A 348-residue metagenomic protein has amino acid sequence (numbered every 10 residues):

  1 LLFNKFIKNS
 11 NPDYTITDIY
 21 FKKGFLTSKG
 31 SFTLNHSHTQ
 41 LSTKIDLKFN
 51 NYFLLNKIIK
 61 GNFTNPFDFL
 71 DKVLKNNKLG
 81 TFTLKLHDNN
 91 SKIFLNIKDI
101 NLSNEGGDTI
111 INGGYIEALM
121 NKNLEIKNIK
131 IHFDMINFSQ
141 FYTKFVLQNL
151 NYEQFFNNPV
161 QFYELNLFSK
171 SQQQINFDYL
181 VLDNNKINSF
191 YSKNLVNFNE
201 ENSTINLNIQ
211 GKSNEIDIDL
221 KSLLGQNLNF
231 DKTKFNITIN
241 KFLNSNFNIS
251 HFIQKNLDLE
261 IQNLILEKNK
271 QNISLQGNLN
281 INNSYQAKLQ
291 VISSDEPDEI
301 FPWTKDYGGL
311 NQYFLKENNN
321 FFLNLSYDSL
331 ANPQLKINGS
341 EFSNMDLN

Functional and structural regions predicted by a protein language model:
L2-I136, Q148-L150, V160, E164-F198 (+2 more regions): N-terminal beta-strand/beta-hairpin edge segment
N9, T17-Y20, S31-T33, N240-N348: Extended terminal
Y20, F63, I97-N101, K130-N137 (+4 more regions): Secondary-structure transition/turn motif
L26, L41, S91-I93, E125-K127 (+4 more regions): Hydrophobic residues embedded in beta-strands of well-ordered beta-sheets
T83, K144, Q276-N278: Short, T/G/N/S-enriched strand-turn elements that build extracellular solenoid repeat scaffolds
E105-I110, F138-F145, D217-L223, N272-S274 (+3 more regions): A short, polar/proline- and glycine-enriched secondary-structure boundary/capping micro-motif
T143, F168, Q172-Q174, L182 (+4 more regions): Core, highly hydrophobic multi-pass alpha-helical transmembrane subunits of bioenergetic inner membranes
D183, N188-E201, I205-K270: Extracytoplasmic beta-rich ectodomain segments of secreted or membrane-anchored proteins
